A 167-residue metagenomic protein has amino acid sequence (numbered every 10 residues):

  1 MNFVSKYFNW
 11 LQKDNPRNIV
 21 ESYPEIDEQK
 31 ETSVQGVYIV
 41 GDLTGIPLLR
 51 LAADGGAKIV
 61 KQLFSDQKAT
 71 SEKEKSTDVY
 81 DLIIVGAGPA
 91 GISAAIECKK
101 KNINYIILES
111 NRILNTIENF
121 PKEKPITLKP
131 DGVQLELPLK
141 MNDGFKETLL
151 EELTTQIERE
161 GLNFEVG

Functional and structural regions predicted by a protein language model:
M1-D14, I19, E25, E118-G167: N-terminal Rossmann-like dinucleotide/flavin-binding domain of flavoprotein oxidoreductases that bind FAD/FMN
P24, V37-I39, I106: Residue-level marker for buried hydrophobic side chains located in beta-strands that build the well-ordered beta-sheet
Q29-P47: Short FAD-binding loop at a beta-strand-to-alpha-helix junction that anchors the flavin cofactor in diverse
K30, R50-A52, G56-S65, D78-I107: N-terminal Rossmann-like FAD-binding beta1-loop-alpha1 element of flavoenzymes
V34, V79-D81, G167: Phosphate-coordination loops involved in phosphoryl transfer and adenosine-cofactor binding
L43, S71-Y80: Ferredoxin-like iron-sulfur electron-transfer modules
L43-P47, G88-A90, R112: Residue-level detector of alpha-helix initiation sites
I92, I96, E109-R112, I126-K129 (+1 more regions): Glycine- and small hydrophobic-enriched segments that form the cores of compact globular domains
